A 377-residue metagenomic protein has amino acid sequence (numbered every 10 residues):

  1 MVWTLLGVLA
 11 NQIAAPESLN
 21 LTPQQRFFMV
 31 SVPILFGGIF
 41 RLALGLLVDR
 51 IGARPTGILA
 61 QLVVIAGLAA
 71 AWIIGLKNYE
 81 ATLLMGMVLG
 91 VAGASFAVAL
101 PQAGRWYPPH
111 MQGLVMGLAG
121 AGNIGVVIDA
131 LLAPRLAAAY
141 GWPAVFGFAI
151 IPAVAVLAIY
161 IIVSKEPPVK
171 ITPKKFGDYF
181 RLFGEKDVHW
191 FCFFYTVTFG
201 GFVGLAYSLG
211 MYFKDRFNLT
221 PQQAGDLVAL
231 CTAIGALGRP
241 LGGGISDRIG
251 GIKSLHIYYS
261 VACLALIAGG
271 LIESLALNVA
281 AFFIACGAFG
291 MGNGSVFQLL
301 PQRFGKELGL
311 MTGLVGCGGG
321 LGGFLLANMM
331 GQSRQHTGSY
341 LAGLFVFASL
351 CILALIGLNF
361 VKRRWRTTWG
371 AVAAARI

Functional and structural regions predicted by a protein language model:
L6-N11, K186-P240: Extracytoplasmic gate region of multi-pass secondary transporters
S31-G45, A229-L241: Central cavity-lining transmembrane alpha-helices of secondary-active solute carriers, predominantly the Major
R54-G57, L255: Primarily marks hydrophobic transmembrane alpha-helices of the MFS/SLC 12-helix fold
L62-L76, V261-E273: C-terminal ends and interior cores of transmembrane alpha-helices in multi-pass membrane transporters/permeases
M85-G122: Cytoplasmic helix-loop-helix junction between adjacent transmembrane helices in 12-TM secondary transporters
L118-S164: Helix-loop-helix hairpin linking two adjacent transmembrane segments in secondary transporters
A144-I161, A342-F360: Symmetry-related core transmembrane helices of the 12-TM Major Facilitator Superfamily/SLC fold
I249-V296: C-terminal transmembrane helical hairpin of 12-TM major facilitator-type secondary transporters
